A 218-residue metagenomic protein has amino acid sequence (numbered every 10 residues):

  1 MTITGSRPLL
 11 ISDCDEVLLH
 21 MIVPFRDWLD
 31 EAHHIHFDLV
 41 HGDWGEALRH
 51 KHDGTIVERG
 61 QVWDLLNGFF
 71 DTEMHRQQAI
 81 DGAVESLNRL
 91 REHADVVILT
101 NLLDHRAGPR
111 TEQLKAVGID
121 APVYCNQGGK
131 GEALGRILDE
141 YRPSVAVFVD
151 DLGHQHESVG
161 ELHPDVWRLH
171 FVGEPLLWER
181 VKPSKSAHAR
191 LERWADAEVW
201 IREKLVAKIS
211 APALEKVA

Functional and structural regions predicted by a protein language model:
M1-V62: Active-site neighborhood of HAD-like aspartate-dependent phosphohydrolases
T4-G5, E92-H93, E140-V145: Glycine-rich phosphate-binding loop signature in dinucleotide/nucleotide-binding domains
G54-F70, R110-A116: Short, basic/glycine-rich phosphate-binding loops at helix/coil junctions that contact nucleotide phosphates
G68-I98, D104-T111: Short, acidic loop-to-helix structural element flanking the phosphoryl-transfer center in phosphate-processing enzymes
L103-V147, G153-E161: Substrate-recognition "cap/lid" segment bordering the active-site pocket of phosphatases
P122-G128, A187-D196: Short acidic-hydrophobic, aromatic-tinged amphipathic segments that line or gate anion-handling sites
E132-G135, L177-S186, W200-R202: Short, charged, surface-exposed secondary-structure boundary motifs
F148-E192: Acidic, Mg2+-coordinating phosphoryl-transfer loop and its flanking beta/alpha structural elements, shared across
